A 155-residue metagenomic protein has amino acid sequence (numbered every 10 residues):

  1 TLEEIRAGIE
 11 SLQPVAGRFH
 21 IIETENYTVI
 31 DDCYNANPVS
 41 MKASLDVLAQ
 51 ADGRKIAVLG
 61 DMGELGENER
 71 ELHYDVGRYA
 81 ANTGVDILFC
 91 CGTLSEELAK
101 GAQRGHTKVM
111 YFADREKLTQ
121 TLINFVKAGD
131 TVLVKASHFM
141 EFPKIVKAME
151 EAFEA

Functional and structural regions predicted by a protein language model:
T1-A155: ATP-dependent carboxylate-amine ligase
